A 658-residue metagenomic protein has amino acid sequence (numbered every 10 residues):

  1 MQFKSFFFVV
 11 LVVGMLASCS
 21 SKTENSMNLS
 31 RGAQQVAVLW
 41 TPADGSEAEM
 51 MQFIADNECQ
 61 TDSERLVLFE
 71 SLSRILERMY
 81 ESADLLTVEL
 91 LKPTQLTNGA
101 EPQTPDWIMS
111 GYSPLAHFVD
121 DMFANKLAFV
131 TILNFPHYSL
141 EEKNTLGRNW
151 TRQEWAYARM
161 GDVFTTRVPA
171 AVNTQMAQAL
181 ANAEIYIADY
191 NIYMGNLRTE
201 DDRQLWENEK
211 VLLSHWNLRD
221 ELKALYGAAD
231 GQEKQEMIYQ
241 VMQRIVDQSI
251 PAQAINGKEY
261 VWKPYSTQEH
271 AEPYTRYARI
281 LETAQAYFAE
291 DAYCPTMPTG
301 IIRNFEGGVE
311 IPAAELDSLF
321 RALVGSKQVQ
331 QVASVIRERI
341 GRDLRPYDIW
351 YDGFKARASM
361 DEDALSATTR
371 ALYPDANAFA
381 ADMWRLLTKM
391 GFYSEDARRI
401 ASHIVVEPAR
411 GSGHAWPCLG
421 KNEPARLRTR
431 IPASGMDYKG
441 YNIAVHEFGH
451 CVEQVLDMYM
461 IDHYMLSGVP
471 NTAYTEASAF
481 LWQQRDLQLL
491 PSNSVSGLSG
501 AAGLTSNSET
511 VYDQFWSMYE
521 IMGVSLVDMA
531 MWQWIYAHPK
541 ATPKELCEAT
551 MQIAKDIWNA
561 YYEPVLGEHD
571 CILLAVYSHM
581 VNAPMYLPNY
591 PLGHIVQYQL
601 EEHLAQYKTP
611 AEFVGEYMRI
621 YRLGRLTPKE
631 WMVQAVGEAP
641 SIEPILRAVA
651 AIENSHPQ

Functional and structural regions predicted by a protein language model:
M1-S5: Positively charged n-region of N-terminal signal peptides that target proteins for export
F6-G14: Sec-dependent N-terminal signal peptides
L16-S18: C-terminal motif of bacterial Sec signal peptides marking the signal peptidase cleavage site
E24-E236, Q240, R244-G257, D291-M360 (+1 more regions): C-terminal, non-catalytic "cap/extension" segments appended to globular domains
I250-L427: Contiguous, non-catalytic segments that form substrate-binding/exosite surfaces or channel walls
N256-E259, D396-S402, M460-P470, S492-G503 (+1 more regions): Short, glycine/acidic-rich hinge or "gate" loops at secondary-structure transitions that mediate conformational
L427-M458, A479-F480: Active-site recognition of the HExxH zinc-binding catalytic motif
L456-V511, G593, L600: Post-HExxH zinc-binding segment in Zn-dependent metallohydrolases
